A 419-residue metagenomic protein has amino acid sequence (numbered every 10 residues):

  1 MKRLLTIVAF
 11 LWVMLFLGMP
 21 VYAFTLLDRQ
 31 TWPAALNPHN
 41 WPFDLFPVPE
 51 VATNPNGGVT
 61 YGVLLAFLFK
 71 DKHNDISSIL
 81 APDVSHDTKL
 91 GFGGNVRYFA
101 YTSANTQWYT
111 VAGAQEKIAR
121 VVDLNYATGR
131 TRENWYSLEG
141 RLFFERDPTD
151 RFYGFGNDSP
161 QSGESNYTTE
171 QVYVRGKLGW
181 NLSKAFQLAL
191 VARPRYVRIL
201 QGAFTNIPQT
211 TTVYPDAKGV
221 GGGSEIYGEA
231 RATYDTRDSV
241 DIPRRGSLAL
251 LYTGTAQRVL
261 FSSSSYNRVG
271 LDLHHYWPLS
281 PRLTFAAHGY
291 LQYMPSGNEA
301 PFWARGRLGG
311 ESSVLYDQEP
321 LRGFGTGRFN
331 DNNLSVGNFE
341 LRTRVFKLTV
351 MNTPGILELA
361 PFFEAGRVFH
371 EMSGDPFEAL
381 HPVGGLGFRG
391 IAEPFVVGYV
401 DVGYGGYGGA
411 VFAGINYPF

Functional and structural regions predicted by a protein language model:
V8-F16: Bacterial N-terminal signal peptides
V21-T25: Boundary at the C-terminal end of the N-terminal hydrophobic targeting segment
P33-F43, K70-S78, S103-T106, T131-S137 (+7 more regions): Short loop/turn motifs that connect adjacent beta-strands in outer-membrane beta-barrel proteins
N37-L45, A52-S224, G405-G409, G414-P418: Gram-negative/organellar outer-membrane beta-barrel architecture
L45-P47, Y61-V63, F92-V96, R120-L124 (+10 more regions): Hydrophobic, lipid-facing positions within transmembrane beta-strands of outer-membrane proteins
P47-P49, V63, L80-V84, T110-A112 (+9 more regions): Membrane-embedded beta-strand positions of outer-membrane beta-barrel proteins
T212-G221, E225-M351: C-terminal outer-membrane beta-barrel translocator/porin domains of Gram-negative envelope proteins and their
A232, G289, P295, A379 (+1 more regions): Predominantly the C-terminal beta-signal and adjacent terminal strand-loop region of outer-membrane beta-barrel
